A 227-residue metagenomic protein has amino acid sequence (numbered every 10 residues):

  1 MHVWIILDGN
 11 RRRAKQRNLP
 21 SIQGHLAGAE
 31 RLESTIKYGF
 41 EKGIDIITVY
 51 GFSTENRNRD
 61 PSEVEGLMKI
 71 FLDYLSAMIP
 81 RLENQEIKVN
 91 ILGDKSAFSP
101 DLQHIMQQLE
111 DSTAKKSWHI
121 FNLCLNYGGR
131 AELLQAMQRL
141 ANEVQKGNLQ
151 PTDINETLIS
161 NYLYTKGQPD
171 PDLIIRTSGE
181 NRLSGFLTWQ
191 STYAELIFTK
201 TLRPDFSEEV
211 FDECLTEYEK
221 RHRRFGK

Functional and structural regions predicted by a protein language model:
M1-K227: Flexible, compositionally biased loop and terminal segments
